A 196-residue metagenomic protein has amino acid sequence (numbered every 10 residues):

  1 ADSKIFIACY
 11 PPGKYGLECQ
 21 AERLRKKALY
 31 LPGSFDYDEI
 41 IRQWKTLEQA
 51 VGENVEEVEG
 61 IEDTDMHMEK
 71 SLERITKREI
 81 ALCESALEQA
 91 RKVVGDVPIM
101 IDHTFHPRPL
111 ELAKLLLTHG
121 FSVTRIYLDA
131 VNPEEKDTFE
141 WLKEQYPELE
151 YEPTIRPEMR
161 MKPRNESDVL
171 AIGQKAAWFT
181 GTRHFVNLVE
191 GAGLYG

Functional and structural regions predicted by a protein language model:
A1-G196: An N-terminal assembly and electron-transfer interface module characteristic of large anaerobic redox and radical
